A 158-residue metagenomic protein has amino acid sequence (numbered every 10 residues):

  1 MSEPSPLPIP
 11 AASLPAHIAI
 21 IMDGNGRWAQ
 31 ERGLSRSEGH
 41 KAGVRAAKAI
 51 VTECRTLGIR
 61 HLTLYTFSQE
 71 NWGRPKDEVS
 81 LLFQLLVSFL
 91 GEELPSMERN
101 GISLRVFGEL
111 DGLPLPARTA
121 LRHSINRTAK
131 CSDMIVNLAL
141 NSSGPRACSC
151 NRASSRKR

Functional and structural regions predicted by a protein language model:
M1-R158: Flexible, compositionally biased loop and terminal segments
